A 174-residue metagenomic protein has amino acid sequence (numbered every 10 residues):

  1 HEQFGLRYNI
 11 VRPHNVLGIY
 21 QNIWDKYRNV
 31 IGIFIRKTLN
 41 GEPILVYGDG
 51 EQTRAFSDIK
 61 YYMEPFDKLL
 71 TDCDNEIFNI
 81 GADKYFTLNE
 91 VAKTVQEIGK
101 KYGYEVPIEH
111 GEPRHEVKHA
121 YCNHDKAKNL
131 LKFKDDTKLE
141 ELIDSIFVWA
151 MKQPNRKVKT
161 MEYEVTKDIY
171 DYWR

Functional and structural regions predicted by a protein language model:
H1-Y20, L45: Conserved beta-loop-beta element that borders a ligand/cofactor-binding pocket
Q21-K26: Short, solvent-exposed loop/turn segments at secondary-structure boundaries
F34: Conserved catalytic/coupling elements of P-loop NTPase cores
T38-R174: C-terminal substrate-binding subdomain of Rossmann-fold SDR/epimerase-dehydratase oxidoreductases
